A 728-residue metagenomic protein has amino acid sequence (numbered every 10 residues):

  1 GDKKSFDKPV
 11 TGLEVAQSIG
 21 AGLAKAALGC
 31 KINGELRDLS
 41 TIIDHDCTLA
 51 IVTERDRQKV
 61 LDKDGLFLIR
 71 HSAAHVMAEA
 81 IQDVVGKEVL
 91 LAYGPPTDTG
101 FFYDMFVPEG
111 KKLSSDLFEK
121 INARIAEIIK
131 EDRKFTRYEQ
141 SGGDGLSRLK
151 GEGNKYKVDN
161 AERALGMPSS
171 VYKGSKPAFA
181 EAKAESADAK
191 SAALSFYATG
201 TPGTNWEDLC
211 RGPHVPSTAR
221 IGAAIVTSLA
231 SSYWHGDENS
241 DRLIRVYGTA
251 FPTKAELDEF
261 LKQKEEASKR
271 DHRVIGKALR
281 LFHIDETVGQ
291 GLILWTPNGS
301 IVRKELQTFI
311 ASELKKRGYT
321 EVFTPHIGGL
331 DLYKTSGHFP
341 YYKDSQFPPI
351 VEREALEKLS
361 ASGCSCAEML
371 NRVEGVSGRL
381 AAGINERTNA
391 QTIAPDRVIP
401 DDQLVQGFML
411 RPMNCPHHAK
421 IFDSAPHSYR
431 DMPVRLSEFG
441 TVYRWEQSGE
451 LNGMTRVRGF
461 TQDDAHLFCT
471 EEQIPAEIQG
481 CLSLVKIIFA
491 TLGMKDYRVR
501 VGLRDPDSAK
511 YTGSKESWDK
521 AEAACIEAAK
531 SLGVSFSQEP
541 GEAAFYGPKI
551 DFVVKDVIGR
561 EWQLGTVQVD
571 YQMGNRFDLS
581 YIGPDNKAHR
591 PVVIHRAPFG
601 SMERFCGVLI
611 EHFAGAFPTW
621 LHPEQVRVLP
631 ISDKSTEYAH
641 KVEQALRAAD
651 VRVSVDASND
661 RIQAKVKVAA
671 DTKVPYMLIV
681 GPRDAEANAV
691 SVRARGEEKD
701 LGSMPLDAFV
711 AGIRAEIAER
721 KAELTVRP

Functional and structural regions predicted by a protein language model:
G1-A92, P96-D98, D104-P728: NTP/phosphate- and nucleic-acid-binding module
